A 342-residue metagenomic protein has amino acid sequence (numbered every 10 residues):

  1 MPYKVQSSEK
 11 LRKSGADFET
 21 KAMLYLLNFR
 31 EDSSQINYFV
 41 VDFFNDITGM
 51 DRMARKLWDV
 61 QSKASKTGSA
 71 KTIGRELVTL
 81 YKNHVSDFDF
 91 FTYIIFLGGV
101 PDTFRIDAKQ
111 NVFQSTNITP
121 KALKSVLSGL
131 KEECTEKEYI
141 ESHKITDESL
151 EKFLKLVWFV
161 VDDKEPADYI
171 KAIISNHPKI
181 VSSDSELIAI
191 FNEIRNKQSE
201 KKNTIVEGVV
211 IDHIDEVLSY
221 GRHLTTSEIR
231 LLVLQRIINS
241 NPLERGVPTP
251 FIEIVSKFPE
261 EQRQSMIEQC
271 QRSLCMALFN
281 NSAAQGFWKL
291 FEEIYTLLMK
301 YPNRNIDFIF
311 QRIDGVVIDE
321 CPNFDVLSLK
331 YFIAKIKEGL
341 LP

Functional and structural regions predicted by a protein language model:
M1-K10, S65-Q311, D325-L327: Acidic metal-coordinating catalytic centers involved in nucleic-acid phosphodiester chemistry
M1-K21, L340-P342: N-terminal intrinsically disordered, low-complexity tails enriched in polar/charged
R12-K13, D17-T79: Catalytic centers of nucleases
Y25, I309-P342: Hydrophobic, glycine-enriched assembly/anchoring segments
Q35-N37, R55-W58, D89-Y93, L327-L329: Generic structural motif recognizing short loop/turn segments at the entrances and edges of beta-strands
